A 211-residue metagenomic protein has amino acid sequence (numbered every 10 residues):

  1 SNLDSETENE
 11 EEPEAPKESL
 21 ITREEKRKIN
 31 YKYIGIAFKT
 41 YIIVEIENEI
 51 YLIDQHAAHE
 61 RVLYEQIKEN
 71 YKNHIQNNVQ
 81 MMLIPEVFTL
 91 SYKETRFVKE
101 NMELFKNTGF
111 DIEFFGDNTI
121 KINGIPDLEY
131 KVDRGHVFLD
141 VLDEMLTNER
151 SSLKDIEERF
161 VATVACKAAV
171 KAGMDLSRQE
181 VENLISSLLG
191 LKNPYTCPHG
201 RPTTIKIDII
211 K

Functional and structural regions predicted by a protein language model:
S1-N30: Acidic, low-complexity intrinsically disordered tails
K28-K211: Long, charged low-complexity intrinsically disordered regions
